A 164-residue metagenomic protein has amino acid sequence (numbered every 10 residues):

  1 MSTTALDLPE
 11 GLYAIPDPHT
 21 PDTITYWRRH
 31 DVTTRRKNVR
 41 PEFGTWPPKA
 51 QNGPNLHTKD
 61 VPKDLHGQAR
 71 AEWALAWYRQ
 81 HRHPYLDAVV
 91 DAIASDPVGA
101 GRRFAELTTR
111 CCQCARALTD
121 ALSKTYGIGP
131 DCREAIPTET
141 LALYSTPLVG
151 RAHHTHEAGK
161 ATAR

Functional and structural regions predicted by a protein language model:
S2-A88: N-terminal accessory interaction module
W77-Q80, A94-R103, A163: Short, surface-exposed polybasic-aromatic patches that bind anionic ligands, especially phosphate groups
S95-T108, T119-S123: Short, flexible, mixed-charge glycine/proline-rich loop motifs that serve as phosphate/nucleic-acid-contacting
C111-C114, G129: Short cysteine-rich clusters marking metal-coordination/redox-active sites
A115-L118, I136: Cys/His-rich microdomains that often coordinate metals
A121-T125, E139-L141: Short Cys/His-rich "knuckle" micro-motifs
K124-A135: Cysteine-rich micro-motifs
I136-G150: Short metal-binding segments enriched for Cys and/or His
